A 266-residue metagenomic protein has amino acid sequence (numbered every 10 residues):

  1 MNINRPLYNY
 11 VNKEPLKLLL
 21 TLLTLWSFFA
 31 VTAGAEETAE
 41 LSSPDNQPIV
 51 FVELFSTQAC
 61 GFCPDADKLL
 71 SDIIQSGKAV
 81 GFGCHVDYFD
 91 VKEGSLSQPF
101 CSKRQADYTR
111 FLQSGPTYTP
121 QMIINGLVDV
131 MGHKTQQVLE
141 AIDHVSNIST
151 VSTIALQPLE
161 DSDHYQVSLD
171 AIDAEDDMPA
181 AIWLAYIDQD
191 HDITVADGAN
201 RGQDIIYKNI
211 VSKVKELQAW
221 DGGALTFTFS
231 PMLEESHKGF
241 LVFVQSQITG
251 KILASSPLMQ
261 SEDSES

Functional and structural regions predicted by a protein language model:
I3-L20: Bacterial N-terminal signal peptides that target proteins for export
L19-A30: Bacterial N-terminal signal peptides
T32-A35: Boundary at the C-terminal end of the N-terminal hydrophobic targeting segment
S43-C84: Local sequence-structure signature of Cys/Sec-based thiol-disulfide redox active-site neighborhoods
T57-C60, V86-V91, V128-M131: Solvent-exposed loop/turn segments at secondary-structure junctions within structured extracellular/periplasmic domains
K78-S102: Thiol-based oxidoreductase modules, predominantly thioredoxin-like and allied folds used for disulfide exchange
S95-G115, L127-S266: Short, conserved sequence motifs used for protein processing/export or organelle targeting and for catalysis
M122: Ligand-binding face of N-terminal immunoglobulin V-set domains in extracellular IgSF glycoproteins
